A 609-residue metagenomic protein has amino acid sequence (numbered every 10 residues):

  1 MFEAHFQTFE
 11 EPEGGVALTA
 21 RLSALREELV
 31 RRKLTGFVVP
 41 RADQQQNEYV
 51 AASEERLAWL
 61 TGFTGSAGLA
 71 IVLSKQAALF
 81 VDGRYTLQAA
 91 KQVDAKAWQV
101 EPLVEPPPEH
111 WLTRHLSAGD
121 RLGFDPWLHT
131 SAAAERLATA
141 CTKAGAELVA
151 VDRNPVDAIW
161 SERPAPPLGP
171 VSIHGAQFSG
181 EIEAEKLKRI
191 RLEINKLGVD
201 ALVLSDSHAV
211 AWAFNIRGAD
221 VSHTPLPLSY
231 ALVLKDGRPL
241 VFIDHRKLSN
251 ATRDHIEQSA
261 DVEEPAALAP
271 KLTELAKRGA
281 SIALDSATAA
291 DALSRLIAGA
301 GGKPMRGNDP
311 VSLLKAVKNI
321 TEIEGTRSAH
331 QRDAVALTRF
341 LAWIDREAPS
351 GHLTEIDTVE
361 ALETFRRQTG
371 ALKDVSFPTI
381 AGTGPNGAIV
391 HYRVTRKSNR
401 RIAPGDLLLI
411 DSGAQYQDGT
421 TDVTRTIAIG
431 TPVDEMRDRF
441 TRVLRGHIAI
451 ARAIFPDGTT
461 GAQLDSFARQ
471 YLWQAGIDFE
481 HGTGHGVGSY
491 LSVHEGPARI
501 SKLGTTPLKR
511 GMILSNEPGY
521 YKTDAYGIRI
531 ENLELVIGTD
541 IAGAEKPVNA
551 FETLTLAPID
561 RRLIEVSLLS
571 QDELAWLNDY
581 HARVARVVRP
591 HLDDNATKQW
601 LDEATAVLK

Functional and structural regions predicted by a protein language model:
M1-K609: Active-site neighborhoods and metal-handling regions in enzymes and metal-associated proteins
